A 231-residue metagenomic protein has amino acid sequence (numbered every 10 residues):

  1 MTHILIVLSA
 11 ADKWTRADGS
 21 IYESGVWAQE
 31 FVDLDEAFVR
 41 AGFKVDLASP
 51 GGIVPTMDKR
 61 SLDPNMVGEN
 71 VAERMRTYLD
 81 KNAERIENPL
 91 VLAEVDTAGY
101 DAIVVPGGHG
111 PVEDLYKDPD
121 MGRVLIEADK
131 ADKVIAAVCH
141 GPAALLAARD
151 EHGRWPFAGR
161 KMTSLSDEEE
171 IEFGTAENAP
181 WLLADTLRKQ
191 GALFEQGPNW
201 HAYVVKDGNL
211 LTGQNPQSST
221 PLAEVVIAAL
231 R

Functional and structural regions predicted by a protein language model:
M1-A131, A143-R231: Extended, subdomain-level signal for the structured scaffold at the beginning of enzyme domains
I135-A136: Conserved, well-structured core segments that form or line functional sites
C139-G141: Catalytic nucleophile serine of serine hydrolases, specifically the conserved "nucleophile elbow" pentapeptide
